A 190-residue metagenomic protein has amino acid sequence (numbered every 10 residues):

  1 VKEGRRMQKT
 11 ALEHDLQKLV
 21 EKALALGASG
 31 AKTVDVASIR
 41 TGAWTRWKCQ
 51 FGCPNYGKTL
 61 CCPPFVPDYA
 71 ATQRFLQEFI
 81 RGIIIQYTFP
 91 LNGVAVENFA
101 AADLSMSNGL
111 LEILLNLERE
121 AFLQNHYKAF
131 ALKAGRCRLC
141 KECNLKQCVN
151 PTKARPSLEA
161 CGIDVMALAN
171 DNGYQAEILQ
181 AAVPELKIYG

Functional and structural regions predicted by a protein language model:
V1-R6: Short, Lys/Arg-enriched N-terminal segments with co-localized hydrophobic residues within the first ~10-30 amino acids
K9, S29-V34, S38-T59, P63-G190: Catalytic cores of enzyme domains
L12: Mobile, glycine- and charge-enriched loop segments and immediately flanking short secondary-structure elements within
D15: Long C-terminal interaction/binding lobes of large macromolecular proteins
V20, A28-S29: N-terminal signal-anchor transmembrane alpha helix
